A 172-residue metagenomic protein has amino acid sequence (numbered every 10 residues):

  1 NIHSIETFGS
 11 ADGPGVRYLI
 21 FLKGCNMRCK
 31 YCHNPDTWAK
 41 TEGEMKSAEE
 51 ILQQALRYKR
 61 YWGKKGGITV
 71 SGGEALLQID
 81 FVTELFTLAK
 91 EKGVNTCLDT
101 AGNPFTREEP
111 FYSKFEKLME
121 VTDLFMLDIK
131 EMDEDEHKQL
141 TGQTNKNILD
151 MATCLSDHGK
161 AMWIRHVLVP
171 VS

Functional and structural regions predicted by a protein language model:
S4-G9, G13-V16, P35, Q54 (+3 more regions): Generic preference for well-ordered secondary structure
S4-K46: Canonical Radical SAM [4Fe-4S] cluster-binding loop centered on the CxxxCxxC motif and its immediate flanking residues
P35-I68: Conserved alpha-helical substructure of the radical SAM core
L56-R60, K64-G67, G72, L76-S172: Conserved AdoMet/S-adenosylmethionine-binding subsite of the radical SAM
